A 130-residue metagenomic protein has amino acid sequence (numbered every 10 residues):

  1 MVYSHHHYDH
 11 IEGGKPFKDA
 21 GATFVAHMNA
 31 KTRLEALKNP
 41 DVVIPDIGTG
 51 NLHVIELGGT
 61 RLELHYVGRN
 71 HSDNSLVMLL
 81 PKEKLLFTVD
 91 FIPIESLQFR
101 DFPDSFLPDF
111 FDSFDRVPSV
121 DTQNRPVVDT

Functional and structural regions predicted by a protein language model:
M1-V54: Active-site HxH/HxHxD metal-binding segment of metal-dependent hydrolases
V2, T60, L80: Catalytic cores of transferase enzymes with a strong primary signal for eukaryotic protein kinases
I44-D46, Y66-R69: Short Gly/Pro-enriched turn/cap motifs at secondary-structure boundaries
N51, E63-Y66: Short, P/G- and charge-enriched loop/turn segments at secondary-structure junctions
V54, G68-T130: Metallo-beta-lactamase
L62-E63, L85: Short, isolated positions in well-ordered beta-strands
